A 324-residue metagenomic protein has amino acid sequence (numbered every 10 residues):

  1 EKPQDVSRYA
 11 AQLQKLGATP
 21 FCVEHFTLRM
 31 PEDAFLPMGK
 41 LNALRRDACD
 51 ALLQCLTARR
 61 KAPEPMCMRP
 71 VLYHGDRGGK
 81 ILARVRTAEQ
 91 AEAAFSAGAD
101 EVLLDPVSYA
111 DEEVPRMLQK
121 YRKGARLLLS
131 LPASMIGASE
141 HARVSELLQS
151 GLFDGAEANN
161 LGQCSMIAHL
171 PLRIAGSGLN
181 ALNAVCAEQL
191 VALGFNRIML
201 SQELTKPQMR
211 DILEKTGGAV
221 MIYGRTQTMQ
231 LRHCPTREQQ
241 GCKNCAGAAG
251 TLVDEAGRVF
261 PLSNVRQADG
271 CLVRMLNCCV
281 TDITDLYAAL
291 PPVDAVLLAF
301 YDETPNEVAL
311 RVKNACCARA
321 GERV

Functional and structural regions predicted by a protein language model:
E1-Q189, L193-V324: Active-site pocket-lining/capping segments in soluble small-molecule metabolic enzymes
